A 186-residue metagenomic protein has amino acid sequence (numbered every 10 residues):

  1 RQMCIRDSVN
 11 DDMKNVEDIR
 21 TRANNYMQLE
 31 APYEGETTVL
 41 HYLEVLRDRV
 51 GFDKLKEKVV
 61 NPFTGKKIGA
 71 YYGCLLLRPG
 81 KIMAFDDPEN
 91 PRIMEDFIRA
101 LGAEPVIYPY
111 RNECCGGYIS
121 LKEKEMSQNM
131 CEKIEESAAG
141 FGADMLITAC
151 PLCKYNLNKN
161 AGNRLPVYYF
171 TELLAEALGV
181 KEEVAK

Functional and structural regions predicted by a protein language model:
R1-I5: Short, small-residue-biased leader/transition segments that mark boundaries at the very start of proteins
N10-M27, P88-N90: A short alpha->loop->secondary-structure connector
A23-R49, N163-K186: Short, flexible loop segments at boundaries between secondary-structure elements
H41-E44, Y72-C74, P109: Short, structured patches in soluble enzyme cores that scaffold and shape functional sites
E57-D96: Hydrophobic, aromatic-enriched interface-forming segments
L75, G102-M126: Short connector loops at secondary-structure junctions
M126-D144: A short, acidic, amphipathic alpha-helical segment used as a generic capping/interface helix at domain edges
I147-T148: Short beta-strand scaffold positions
